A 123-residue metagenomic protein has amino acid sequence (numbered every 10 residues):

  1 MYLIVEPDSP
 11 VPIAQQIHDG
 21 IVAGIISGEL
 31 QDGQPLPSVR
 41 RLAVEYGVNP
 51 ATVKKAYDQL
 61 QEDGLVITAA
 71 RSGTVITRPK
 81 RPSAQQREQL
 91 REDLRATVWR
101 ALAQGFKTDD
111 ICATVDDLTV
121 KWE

Functional and structural regions predicted by a protein language model:
M1-P35, R41, R81, Q85-D93 (+1 more regions): Extreme N-terminal segment that seeds HTH/winged-HTH DNA-binding domains in transcriptional regulators
I4-E6, A69, T77: Solvent-exposed beta-strand sheet faces enriched in polar/charged residues
P12, G20, V44-G47, Q61 (+1 more regions): Contiguous, function-dense segments enriched for cysteine-driven chemistry and partner/ligand-binding capacity
P35-I67: N-terminal helix-turn-helix
S38, S72-R78: Minor-groove-contacting beta-hairpin "wing" of winged helix-turn-helix DNA-binding domains
V44-E45, D58-Q59, V75, R91 (+1 more regions): General helical structural elements
A69-G73, Q86: N-terminal helix-turn-helix/winged-helix DNA-binding helices and compositionally similar short basic alpha-helical
